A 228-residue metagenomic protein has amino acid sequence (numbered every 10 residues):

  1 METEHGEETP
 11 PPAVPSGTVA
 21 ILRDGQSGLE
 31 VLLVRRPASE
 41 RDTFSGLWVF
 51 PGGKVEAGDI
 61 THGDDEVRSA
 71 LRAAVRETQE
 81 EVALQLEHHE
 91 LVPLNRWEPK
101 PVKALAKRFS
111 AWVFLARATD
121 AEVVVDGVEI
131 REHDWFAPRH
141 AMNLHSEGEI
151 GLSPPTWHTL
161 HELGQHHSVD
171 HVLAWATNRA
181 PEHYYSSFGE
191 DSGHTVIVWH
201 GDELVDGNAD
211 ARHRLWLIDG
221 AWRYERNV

Functional and structural regions predicted by a protein language model:
M1-I130, W135-V228: N-terminal leader/linker segments that precede catalytic domains of diphosphate-processing enzymes
